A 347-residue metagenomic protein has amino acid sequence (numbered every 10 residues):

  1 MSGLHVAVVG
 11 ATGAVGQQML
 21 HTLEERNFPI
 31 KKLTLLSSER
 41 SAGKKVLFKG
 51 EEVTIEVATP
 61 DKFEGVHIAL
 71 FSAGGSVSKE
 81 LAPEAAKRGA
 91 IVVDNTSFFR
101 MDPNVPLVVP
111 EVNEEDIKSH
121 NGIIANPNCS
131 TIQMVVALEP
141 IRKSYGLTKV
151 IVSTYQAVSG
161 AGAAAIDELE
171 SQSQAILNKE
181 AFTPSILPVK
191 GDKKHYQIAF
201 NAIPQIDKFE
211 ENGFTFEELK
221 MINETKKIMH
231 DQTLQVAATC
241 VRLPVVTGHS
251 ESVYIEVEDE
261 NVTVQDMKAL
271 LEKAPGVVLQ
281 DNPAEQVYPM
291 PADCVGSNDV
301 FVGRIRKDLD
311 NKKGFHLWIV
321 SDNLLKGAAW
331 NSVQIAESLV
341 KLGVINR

Functional and structural regions predicted by a protein language model:
M1-I198, T233-Q235, V264, A269 (+5 more regions): N-terminal Rossmann-like NAD(P) cofactor-binding subdomain of oxidoreductases, focused on the glycine-rich
L20, I222-K226, K268-E272: Generic solvent-exposed, charged/amphipathic alpha-helical segments that serve as macromolecular interface scaffolds
I124-Q133, G213-I222, G327-N331: A glycine-rich, Thr/Ser-enriched phosphate-binding loop motif common to dinucleotide/cofactor-binding enzymes
G160-A163, E210-G213, V245-G248, V262-V264: Short acidic/glycine-rich loop or secondary-structure boundary segments that cap or lie
K193-V246: Oxyanion-binding "anion nests"
T233-R347: C-terminal active-site/capping subdomain that shapes the small-molecule cofactor and substrate pocket of enzyme
